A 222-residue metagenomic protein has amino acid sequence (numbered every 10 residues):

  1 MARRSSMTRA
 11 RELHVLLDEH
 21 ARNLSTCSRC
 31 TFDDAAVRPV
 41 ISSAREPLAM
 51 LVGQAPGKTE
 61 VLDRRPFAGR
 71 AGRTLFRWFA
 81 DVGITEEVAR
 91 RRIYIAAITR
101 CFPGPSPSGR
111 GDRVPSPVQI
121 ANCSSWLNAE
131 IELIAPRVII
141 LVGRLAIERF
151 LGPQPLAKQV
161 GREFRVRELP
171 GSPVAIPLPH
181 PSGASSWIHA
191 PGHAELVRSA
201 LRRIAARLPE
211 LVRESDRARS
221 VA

Functional and structural regions predicted by a protein language model:
M1-R3, A222: Classical N-terminal secretory signal peptides
R3-E163, E168-V212: A polyanion-binding, active-site-adjacent surface
G183, E214-A222: Extended, histidine- and acidic-residue-enriched regions that form the cofactor-binding/catalytic faces
